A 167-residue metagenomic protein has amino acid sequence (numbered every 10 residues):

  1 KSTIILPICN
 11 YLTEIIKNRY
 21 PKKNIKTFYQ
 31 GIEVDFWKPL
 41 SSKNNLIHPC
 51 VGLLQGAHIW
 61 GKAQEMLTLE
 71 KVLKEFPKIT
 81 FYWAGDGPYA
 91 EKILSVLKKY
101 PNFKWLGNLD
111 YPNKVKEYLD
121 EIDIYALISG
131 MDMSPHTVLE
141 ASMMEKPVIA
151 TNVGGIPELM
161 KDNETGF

Functional and structural regions predicted by a protein language model:
S2-P39, K104: Donor nucleotide-sugar binding/catalytic pocket of nucleotide-sugar-dependent glycosyltransferases
L6, K43-Q64, E70-K74, Y82: Conserved donor-binding/catalytic core segment of Leloir-type glycosyltransferases
E91-L109: Nucleotide-activated donor-binding/catalytic signature segment of Leloir-type glycosyltransferases, i.e., the conserved
K116, P135-M143, P157-E158, E164: Short alpha-helical segment that forms part of, or immediately flanks, the ligand-binding pocket in carbohydrate-active
E117-I122: Short alpha-helical donor nucleotide-sugar binding micro-motif in glycosyltransferases
D123, E145: A short alpha->beta transition loop at the rim of the catalytic pocket in nucleotide-sugar-dependent
G130: Aromatic "clamp/platform" in nucleotide-sugar-dependent glycosyltransferases that forms part of the donor/acceptor
P147-A150, M160: Short hydrophobic beta-strand element within catalytic cores of glycosyltransferases and related nucleotide-activated
